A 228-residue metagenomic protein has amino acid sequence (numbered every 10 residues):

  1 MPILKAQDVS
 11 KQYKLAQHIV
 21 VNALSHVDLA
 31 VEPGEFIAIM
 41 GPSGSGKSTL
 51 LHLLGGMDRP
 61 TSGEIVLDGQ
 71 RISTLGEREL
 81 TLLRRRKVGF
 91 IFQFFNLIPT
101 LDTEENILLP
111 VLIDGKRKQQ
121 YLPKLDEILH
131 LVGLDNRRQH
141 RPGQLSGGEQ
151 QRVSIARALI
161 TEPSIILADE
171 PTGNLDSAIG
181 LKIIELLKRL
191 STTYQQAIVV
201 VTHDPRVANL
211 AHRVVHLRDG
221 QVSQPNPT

Functional and structural regions predicted by a protein language model:
P2-L217: ABC family nucleotide-binding domain
I37, P227-T228: C-terminal end-of-chain micro-motif
V214-P227: H-loop (His-switch) and adjacent beta-strand-loop-beta switch element of ABC-type ATPase nucleotide-binding domains
